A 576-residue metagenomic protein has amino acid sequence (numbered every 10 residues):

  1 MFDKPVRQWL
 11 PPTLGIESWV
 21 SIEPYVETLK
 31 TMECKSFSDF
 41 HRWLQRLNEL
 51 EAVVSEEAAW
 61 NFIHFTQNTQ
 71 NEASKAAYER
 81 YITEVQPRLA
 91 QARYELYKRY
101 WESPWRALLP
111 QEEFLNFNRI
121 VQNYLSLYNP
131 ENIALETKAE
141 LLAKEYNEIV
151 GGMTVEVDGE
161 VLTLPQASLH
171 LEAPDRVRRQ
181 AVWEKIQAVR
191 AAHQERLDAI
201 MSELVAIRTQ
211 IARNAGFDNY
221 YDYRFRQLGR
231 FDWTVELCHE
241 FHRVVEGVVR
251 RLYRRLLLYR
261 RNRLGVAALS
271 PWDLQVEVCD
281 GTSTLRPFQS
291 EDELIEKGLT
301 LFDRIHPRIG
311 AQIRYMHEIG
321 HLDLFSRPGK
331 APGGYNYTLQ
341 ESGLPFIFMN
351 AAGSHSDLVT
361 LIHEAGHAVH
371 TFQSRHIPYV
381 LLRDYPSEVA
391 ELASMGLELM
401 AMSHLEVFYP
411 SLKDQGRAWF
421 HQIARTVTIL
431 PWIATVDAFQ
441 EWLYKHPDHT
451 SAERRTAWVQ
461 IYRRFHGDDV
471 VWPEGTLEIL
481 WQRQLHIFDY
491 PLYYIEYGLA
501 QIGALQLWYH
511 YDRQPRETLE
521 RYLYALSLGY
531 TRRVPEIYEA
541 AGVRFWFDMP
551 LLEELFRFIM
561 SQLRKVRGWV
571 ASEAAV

Functional and structural regions predicted by a protein language model:
M1-T284, K297, A571-A575: A well-structured
F65, R119-Q122, D232, W272 (+6 more regions): C-terminal, non-catalytic "cap/extension" segments appended to globular domains
L127-Y128, W183-H193, F231-H239, V276-P287 (+6 more regions): Glycine- and acidic
P165-R179, D280-I362, G366-T371: Active-site-adjacent "gating/activation" loops or surface patches in catalytic cores
I211-Y223, L257-D273, A311-H317, I377-R383 (+2 more regions): Short, glycine/acidic-rich hinge or "gate" loops at secondary-structure transitions that mediate conformational
G247-V248, Y385-D414, Q422-A424, T428 (+1 more regions): Post-HExxH zinc-binding segment in Zn-dependent metallohydrolases
R260-C279, Y315-F325, P386-V389, A418-I423 (+3 more regions): A glycine-rich phosphate-binding loop feature that marks nucleotide/adenosyl-phosphate handling sites
G366-V380, M400: Catalytic Zn2+-binding segment of zinc metalloproteases
